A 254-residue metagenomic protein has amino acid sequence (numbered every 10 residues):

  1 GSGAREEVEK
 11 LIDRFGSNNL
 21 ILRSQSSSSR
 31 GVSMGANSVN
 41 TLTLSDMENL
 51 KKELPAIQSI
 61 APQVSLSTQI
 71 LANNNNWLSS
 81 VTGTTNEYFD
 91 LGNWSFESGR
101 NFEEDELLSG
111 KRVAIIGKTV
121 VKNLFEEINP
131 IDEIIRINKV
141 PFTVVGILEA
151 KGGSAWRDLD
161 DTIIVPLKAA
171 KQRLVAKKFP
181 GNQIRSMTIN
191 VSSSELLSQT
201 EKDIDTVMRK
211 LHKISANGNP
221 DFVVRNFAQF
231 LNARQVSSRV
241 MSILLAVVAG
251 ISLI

Functional and structural regions predicted by a protein language model:
G1-N18, S237-I254: Helix-terminus/capping and membrane-interface signal
S2-S80, E87-D90, D105, K122-N123 (+2 more regions): Hydrophobic, regular-secondary-structure patches
G3-E7, L42-S45, I116, E127-N129 (+2 more regions): Short, conserved clusters of charged catalytic residues that mark active-site and nucleotide-handling motifs
E7-V8, D46-N49, V120, Q183 (+3 more regions): Hydrophobic alpha-helical segments typical of transmembrane helices and their membrane-interface/capping positions
N18-L20, R185-M187, F222: Conserved beta-strand core positions
V39, S59, V81, R112-V113 (+3 more regions): A residue-level structural signature of the nucleotidyltransferase/glycosyltransferase Rossmann-like core
N86-F102, K111-A216: Mid-to-C-terminal secondary-structure elements that act as membrane-proximal/extracytoplasmic interface segments
T188, L196-L197, I204, S215-I251: Peri-transmembrane interface segments
